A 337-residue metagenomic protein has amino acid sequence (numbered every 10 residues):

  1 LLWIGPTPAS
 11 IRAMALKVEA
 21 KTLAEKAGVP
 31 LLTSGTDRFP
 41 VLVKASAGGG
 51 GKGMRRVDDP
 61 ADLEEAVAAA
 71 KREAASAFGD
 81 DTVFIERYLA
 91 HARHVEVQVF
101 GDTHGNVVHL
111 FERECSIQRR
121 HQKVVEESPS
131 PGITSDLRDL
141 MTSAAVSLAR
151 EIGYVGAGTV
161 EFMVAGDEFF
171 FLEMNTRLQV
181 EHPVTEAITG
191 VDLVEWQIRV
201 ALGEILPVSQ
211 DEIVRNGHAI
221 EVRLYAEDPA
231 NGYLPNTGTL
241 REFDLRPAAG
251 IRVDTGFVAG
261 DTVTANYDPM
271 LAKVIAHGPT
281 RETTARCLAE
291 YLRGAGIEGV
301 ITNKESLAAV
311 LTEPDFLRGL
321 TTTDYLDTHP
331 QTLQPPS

Functional and structural regions predicted by a protein language model:
L1, G5, G50, V57-S337: ATP-dependent carboxylate activation and anion-phosphoryl transfer catalytic cores that bind Mg-ATP to form
L1-A15, P30-S34: A short, GP-enriched loop/loop-strand-helix hinge that lies immediately N-terminal to, or at the N-terminal rim
T7-S10, T36, S46, F162: Short, ordered loop/turn segments at secondary-structure junctions
L16-K17, D59: Helix N-cap/beta->alpha junction signal
A20-K21: A glycine-rich, charged low-complexity "G-patch/RS-like" nucleic-acid-interacting patch
A24-E25, I85: Structural element of the ATP-grasp superfamily
G28-P30, T302: Glycine-rich phosphate/pyrophosphate-binding loops and their adjacent beta-strand/loop elements at enzyme active sites
V41-A47, R55: Conserved anion/nucleotide-ligand pocket segment
